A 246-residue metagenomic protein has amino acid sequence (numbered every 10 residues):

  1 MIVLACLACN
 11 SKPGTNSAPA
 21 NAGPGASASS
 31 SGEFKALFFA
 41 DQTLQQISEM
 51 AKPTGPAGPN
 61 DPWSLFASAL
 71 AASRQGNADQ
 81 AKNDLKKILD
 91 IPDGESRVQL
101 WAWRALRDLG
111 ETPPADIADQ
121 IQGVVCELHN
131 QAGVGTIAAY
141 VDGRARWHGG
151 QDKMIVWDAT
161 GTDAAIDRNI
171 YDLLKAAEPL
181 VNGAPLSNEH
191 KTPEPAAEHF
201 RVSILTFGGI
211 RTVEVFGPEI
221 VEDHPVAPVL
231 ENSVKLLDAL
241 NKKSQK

Functional and structural regions predicted by a protein language model:
A5-A8: C-terminal motif of bacterial Sec signal peptides marking the signal peptidase cleavage site
N10-K52, A78, K82-N83, I88-V125 (+1 more regions): Short, well-ordered, aromatic-rich surface patches in folded extracellular/luminal domains
G58-P59, S96: Inter-repeat boundary and helix-capping residues of tandem alpha-helical solenoids
P59-F66: Generic helix N-cap/helix-start motif at coil->alpha-helix transitions
D167-H199: Short, internal acidic amphipathic alpha-helical interface segments that mediate docking to partner proteins
